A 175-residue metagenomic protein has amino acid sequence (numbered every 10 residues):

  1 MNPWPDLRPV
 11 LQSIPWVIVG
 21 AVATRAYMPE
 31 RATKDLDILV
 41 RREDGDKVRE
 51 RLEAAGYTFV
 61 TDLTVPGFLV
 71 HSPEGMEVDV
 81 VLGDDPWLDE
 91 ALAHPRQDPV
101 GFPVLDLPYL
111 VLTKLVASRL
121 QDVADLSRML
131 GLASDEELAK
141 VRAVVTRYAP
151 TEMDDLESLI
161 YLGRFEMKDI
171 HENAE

Functional and structural regions predicted by a protein language model:
M1-E175: Compositionally biased terminal segments of proteins
